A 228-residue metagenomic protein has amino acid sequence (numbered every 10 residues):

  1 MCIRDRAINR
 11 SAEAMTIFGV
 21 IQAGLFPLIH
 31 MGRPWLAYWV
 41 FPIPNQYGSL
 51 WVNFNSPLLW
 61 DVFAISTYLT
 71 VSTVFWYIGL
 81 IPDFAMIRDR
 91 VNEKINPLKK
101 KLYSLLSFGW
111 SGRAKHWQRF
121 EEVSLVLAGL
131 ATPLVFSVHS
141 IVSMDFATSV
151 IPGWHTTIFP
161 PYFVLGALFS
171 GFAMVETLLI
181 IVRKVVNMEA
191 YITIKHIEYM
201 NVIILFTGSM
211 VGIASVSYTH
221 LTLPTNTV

Functional and structural regions predicted by a protein language model:
M1-C2, G212-S215, V228: Short, intrinsically disordered, charge-balanced linker/junction segments flanking boundaries in proteins
M1-D5, T219-T225: Conserved small/polar residues in nucleotide/adenosyl-binding loops
I3-I8, Y38, I181-N187: Membrane-helix interface/capping segments
R4-W35: Membrane helical hairpin/interfacial module
A7-T16, P44-W60: Aromatic/His-enriched, Gly/Pro-containing loop or helix-boundary segments that lie immediately adjacent to catalytic
M31-N45: Functional transmembrane-helix hotspots
F54-L223: Long, contiguous internal "core" modules enriched in hydrophobic/ aromatic residues
